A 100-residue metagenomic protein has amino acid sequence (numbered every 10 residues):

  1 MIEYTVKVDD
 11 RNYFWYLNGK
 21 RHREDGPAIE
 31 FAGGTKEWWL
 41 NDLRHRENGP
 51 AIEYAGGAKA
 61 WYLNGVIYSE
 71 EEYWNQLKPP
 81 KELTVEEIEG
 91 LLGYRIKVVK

Functional and structural regions predicted by a protein language model:
M1-P80: Glycine/tyrosine- and acidic-biased, solvent-exposed loop/turn segments at the edges of beta-strands
P79-K100: Short, low-complexity, charged amphipathic interaction modules
